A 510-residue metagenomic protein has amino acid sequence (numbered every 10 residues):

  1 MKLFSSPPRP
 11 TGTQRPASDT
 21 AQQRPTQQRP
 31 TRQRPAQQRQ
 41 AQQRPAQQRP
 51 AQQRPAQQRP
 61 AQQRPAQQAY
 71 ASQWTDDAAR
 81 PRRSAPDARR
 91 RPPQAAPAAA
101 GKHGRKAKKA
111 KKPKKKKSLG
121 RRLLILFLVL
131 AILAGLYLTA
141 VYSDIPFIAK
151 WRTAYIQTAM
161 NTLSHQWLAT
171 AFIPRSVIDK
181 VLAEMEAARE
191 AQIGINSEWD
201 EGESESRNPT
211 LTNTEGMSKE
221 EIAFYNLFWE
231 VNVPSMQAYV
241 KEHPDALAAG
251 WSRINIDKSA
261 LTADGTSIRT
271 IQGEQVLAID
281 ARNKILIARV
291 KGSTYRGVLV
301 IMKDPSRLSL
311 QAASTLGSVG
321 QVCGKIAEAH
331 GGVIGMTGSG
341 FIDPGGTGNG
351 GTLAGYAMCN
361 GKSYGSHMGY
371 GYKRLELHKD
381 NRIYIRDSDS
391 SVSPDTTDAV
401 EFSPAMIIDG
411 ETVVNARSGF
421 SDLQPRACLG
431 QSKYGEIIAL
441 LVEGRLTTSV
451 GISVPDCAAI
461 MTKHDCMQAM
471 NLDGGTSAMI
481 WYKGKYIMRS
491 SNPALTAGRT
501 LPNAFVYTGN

Functional and structural regions predicted by a protein language model:
M1-K111: N-terminal targeting leaders characterized by basic, low-complexity, disordered sequences that direct proteins
K2-G12, D76, R80, P86-P97 (+2 more regions): Gly/Ser/Thr/Pro-rich low-complexity, intrinsically disordered segments
